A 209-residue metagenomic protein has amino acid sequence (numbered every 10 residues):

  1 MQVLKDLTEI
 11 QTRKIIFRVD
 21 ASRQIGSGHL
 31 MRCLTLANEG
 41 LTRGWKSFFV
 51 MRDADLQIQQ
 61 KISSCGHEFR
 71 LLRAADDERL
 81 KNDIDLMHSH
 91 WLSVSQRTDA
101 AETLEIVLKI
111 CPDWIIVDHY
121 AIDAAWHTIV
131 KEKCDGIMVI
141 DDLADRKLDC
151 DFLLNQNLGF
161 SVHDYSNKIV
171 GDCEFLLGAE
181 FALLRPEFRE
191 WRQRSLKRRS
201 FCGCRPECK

Functional and structural regions predicted by a protein language model:
T12-G26: Nucleotide-activated donor-dependent transferases that construct or modify glycoconjugates
K14, D113-W114, F152: Structural motif
D20, R52, D142, E207-K209: Cofactor-binding loop segments of dinucleotide-utilizing enzymes, especially the Rossmann-like FAD- and NAD(P)+-binding
L30-G40: Short amphipathic alpha-helix
R43-T98: Conserved nucleotide-sugar phosphate-binding/catalytic loop shared by glycosyltransferases and other
V107-A121: Short N-terminal targeting/anchoring amphipathic segment
A121-I169: Conserved nucleotide-sugar donor-interacting segment of glycosyltransferase catalytic cores, predominantly GT-B
D149-K209: A nucleotide-sugar donor-handling region in carbohydrate enzymes
